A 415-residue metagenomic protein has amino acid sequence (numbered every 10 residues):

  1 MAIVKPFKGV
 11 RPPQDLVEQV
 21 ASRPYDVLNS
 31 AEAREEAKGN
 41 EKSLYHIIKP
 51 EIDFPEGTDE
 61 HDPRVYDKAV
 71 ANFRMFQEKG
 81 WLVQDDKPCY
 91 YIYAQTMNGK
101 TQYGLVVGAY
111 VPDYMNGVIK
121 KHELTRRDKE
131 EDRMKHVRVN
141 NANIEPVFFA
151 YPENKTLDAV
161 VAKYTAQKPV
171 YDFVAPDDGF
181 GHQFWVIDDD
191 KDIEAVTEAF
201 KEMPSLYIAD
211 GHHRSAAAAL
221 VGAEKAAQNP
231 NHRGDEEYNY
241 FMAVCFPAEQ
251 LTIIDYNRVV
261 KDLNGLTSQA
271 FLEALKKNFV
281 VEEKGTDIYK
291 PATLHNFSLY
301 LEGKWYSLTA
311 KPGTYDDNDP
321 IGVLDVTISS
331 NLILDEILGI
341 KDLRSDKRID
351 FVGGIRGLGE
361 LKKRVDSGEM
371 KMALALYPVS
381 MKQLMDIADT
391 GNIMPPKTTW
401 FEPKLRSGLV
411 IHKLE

Functional and structural regions predicted by a protein language model:
M1-E415: Surface-exposed, charge/polar-rich loops and edge strands
